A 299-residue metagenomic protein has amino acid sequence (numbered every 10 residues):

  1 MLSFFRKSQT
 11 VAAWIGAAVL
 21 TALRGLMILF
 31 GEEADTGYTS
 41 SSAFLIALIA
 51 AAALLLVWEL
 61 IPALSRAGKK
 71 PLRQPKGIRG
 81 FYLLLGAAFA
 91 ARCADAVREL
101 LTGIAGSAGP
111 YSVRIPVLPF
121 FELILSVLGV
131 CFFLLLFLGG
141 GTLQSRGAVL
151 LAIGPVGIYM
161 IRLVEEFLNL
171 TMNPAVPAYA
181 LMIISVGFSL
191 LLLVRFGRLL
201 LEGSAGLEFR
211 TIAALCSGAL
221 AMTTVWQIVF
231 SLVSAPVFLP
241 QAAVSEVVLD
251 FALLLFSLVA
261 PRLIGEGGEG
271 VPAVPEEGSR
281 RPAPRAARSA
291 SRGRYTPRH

Functional and structural regions predicted by a protein language model:
M1-F120: N-terminal topogenic module of multi-pass integral membrane proteins
V11-I28, L56-W58, Y179-A286, G293 (+1 more regions): C-terminal transmembrane-bundle signature of multipass membrane proteins, characterized by strong activation on
G16-L20, G80-A96, P119-L135, V149-E165 (+2 more regions): Alpha-helical transmembrane segments of multi-pass integral membrane proteins
E32-S40, E99-L118, E166-A178, W226-E246: Interfacial non-cytosolic loop connecting adjacent transmembrane helices
T39-L55, R92-A96, S112-V130, P177-S189 (+1 more regions): Alpha-helical transmembrane segments of polytopic membrane proteins
A52-K70, G129-G139, S189-L199: Canonical alpha-helical transmembrane segments
R66-I78, F137-V149, R198-E208: Membrane-interface helix-boundary motifs at transmembrane edges
G139-L143, I153, I161-N173: Transmembrane helix-loop junctions in multi-pass membrane proteins
